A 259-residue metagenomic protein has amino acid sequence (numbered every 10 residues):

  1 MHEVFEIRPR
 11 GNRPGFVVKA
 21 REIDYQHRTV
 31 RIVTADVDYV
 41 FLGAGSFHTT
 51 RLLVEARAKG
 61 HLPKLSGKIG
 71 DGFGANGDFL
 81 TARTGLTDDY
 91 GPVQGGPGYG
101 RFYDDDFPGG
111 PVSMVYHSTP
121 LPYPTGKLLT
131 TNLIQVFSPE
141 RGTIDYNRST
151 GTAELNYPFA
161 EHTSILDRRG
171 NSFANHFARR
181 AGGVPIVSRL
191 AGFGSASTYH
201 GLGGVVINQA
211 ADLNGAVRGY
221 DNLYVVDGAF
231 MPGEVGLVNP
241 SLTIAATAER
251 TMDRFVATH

Functional and structural regions predicted by a protein language model:
E3-G11, K19-V93, D227, T247 (+1 more regions): Glycine-rich loop(s) and the adjacent beta-strand/alpha-helix scaffold that form part
E6-R8, H48-T50, E140-I144, G194-G201 (+1 more regions): Flexible loop/turn segments at secondary-structure boundaries
R10-V17, L213-N214, Y220-D221: Active-site-adjacent "gating/activation" loops or surface patches in catalytic cores
D24-T34, I207-Y220: A short acidic-Thr-Gly-centered motif at the start of a beta-strand
S66-A178, G201, Q209-A211, G219 (+1 more regions): FAD cofactor-binding and catalytic pocket of flavoenzymes
G182-V205: Flavin (FAD/FMN) cofactor-binding core of flavoprotein oxidoreductases
G233-F255: A conserved FAD-binding loop/helix module that cradles the flavin
